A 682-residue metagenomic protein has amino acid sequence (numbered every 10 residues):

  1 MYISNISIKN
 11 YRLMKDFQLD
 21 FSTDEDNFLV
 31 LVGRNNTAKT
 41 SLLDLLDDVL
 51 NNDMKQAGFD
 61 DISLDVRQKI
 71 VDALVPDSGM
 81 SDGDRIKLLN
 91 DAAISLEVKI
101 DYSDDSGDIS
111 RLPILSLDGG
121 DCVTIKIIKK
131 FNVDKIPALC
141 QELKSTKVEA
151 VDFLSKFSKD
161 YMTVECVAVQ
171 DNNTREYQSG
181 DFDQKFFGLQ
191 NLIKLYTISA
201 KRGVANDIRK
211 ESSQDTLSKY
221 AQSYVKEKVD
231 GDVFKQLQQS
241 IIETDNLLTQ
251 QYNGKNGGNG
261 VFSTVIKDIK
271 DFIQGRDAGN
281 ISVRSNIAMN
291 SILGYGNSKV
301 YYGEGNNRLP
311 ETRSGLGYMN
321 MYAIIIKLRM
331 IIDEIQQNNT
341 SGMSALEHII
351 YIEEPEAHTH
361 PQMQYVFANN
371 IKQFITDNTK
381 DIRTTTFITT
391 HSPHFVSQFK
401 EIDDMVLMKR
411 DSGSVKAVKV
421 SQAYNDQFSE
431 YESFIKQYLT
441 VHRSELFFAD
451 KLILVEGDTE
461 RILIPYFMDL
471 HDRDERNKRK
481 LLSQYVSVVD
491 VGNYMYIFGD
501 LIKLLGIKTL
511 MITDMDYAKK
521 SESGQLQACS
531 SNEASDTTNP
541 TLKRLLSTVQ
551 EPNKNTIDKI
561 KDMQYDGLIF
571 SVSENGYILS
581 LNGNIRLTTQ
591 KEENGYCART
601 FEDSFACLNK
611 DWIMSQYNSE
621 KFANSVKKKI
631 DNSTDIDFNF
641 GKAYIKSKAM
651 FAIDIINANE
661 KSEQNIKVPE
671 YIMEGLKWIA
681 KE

Functional and structural regions predicted by a protein language model:
M1-N51, Y295, V300-H442, D472 (+1 more regions): Switch/communication elements of ASCE P-loop NTPase nucleotide-binding domains
S4, K194, H348-I349, K451 (+1 more regions): The start of beta-strands in P-loop NTPase/AAA+ ATPase cores
S4-N5, F28-V30, D44, D171-F182 (+1 more regions): Bergerat-fold GHKL/Histidine-kinase-like ATPase
D24, A200-I352: Extended helical coiled-coil dimerization/tether regions that scaffold and oligomerize large DNA-maintenance assemblies
D26, D48, D101-D104, K130-K135 (+10 more regions): Conserved nucleotide-binding/hydrolysis micro-motifs of P-loop NTPases
L31-R34, Y196-I198, E347-E354, T385-H391 (+3 more regions): Extended hydrophobic secondary-structure segments that form protein cores and membrane-embedded regions
D61-Q238, Q527-I578: Glycine-rich phosphate-binding loops of NTPases
F187, K436-L454, D458-E682: Acidic, Mg2+-coordinating catalytic modules of nucleic-acid enzymes
